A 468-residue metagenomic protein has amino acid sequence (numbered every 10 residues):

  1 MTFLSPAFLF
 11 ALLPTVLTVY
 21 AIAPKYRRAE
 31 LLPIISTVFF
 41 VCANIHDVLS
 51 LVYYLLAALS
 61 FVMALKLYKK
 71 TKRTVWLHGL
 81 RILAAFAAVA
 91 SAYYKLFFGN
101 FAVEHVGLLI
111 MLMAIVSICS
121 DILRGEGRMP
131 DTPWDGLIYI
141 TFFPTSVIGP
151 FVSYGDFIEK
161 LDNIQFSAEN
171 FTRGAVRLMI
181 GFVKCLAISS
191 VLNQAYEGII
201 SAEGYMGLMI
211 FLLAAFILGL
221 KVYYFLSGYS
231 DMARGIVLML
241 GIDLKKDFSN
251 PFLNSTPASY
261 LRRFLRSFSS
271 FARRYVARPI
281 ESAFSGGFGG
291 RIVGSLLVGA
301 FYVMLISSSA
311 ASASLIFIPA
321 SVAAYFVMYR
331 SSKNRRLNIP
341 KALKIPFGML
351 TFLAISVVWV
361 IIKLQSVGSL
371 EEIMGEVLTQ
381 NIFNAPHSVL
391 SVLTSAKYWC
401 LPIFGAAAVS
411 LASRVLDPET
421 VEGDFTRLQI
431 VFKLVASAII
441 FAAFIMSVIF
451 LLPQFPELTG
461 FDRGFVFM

Functional and structural regions predicted by a protein language model:
M1-M468: Membrane-embedded transmembrane alpha-helical bundles that form the catalytic cores of multi-pass lipid-modifying
